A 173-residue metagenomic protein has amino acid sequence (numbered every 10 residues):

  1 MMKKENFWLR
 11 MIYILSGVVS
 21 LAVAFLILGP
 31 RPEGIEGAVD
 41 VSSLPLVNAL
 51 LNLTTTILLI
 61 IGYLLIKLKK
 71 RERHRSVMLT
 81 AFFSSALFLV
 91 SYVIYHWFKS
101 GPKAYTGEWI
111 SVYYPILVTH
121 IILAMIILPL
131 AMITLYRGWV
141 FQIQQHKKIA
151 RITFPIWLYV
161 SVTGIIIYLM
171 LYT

Functional and structural regions predicted by a protein language model:
M1-T173: Alpha-helical membrane insertion/targeting regions
